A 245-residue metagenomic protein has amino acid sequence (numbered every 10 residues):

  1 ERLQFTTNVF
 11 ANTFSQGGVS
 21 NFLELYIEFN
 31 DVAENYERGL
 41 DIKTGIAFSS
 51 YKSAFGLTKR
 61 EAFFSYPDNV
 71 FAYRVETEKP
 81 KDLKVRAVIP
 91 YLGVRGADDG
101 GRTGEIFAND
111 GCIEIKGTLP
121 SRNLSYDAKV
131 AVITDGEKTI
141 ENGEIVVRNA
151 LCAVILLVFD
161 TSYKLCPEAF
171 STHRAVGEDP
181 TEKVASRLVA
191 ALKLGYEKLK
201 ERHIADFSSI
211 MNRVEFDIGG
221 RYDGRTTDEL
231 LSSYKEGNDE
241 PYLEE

Functional and structural regions predicted by a protein language model:
E1-E245: Aromatic-residue-lined binding/catalytic grooves and analogous aromatic/hydrophobic interfacial grooves in multimeric
